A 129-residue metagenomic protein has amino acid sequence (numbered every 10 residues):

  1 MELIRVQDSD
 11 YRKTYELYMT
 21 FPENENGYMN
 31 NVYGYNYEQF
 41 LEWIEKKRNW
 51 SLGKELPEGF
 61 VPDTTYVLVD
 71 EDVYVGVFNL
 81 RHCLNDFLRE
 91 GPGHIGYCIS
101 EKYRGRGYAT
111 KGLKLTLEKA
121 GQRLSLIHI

Functional and structural regions predicted by a protein language model:
M1-H94, E101: GNAT-family acyltransferases
Y97-I99, G105-E118: Conserved acetyl-CoA-binding loop-helix of GNAT-fold acetyltransferases
I127-I129: Conserved small/polar residues in nucleotide/adenosyl-binding loops
